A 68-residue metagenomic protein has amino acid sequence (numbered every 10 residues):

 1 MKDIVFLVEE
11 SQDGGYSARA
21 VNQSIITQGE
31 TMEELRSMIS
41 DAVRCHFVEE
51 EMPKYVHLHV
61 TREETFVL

Functional and structural regions predicted by a protein language model:
M1-V5, E34-L68: Short, charged, surface-exposed hinge/linker loops at domain edges that act as mobile lids or interdomain connectors
V8-A20: Short aromatic-glycine-(Arg/Gly/Cys) micro-motifs in beta-strand/loop hairpins
Y16, Q28, S37: Short acidic, gly/pro-rich beta-turn/loop elements at beta-sheet edges and active-site/ligand-binding grooves
A18-R19, I25, H59-T61: Preference for short coil/turn "hinge" residues that link or interrupt alpha-helices
A20-V21, P53: Residue-level signal for pocket-adjacent positions within structured domains
Q23-M32: A short, exposed loop/beta-hairpin motif centered on an aromatic-Gly-Thr core
